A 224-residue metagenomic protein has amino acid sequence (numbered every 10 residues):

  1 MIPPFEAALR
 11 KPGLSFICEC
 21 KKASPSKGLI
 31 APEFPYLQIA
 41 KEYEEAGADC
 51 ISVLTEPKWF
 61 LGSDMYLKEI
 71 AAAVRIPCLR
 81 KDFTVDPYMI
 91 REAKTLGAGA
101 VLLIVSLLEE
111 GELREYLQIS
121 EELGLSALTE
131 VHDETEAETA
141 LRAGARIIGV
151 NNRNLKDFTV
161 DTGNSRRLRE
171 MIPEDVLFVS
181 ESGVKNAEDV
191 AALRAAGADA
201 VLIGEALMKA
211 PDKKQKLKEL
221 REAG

Functional and structural regions predicted by a protein language model:
M1-I30: N-terminal amphipathic alpha-helix/helix-capping segment at the start of soluble metabolic enzymes
C20, K27-L128, E134-T139, S165-L168: N-terminal active-site wall of soluble small-molecule enzyme domains
F60, E130, V179, G183 (+1 more regions): Active-site-adjacent beta-strand anchor residues
V85-G97, E134-A143, S180, V184-I203: Catalytic cores of alpha/beta
T95-G111, G149-F158, A198-K216: Glycine-rich phosphate-binding active-site loops on the catalytic face of alpha/beta enzymes
I147-I203: Catalytic-face loop-and-helix region of soluble metabolic enzyme cores
T162, R167-M171, R194, K209-G224: C-terminal helical cap(s) of enzyme catalytic domains, especially alpha/beta-barrels
